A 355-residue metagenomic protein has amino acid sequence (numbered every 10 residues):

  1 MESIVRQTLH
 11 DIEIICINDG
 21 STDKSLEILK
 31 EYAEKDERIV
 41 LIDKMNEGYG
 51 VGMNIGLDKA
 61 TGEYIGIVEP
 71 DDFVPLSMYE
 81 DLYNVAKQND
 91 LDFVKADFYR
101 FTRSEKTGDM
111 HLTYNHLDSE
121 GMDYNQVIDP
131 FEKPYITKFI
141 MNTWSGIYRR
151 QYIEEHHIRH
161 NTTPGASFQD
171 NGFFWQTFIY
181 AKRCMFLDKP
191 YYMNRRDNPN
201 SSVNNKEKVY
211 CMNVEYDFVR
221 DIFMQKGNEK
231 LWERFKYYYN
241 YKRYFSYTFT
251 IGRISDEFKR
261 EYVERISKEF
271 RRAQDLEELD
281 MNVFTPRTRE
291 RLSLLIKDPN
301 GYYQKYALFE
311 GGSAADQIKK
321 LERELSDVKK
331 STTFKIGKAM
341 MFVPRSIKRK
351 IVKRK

Functional and structural regions predicted by a protein language model:
M1-E2, L26-K30, G62, P75-Q88: Short alpha-helix within the catalytic core of nucleotide-sugar-dependent glycosyltransferases
E2-D11: Short, acidic, metal-binding catalytic loop of nucleotide-sugar glycosyltransferases
I15, L26-K59: Conserved donor nucleotide-binding strand/loop of the catalytic core
N18-E27, E69: A conserved acidic beta->alpha catalytic loop
Y49, M53, P70-L187, Y192-V209: Donor-binding/catalytic cores of nucleotide-activated saccharide and glycerol-phosphate transferases/polymerases
I65: Short aromatic/hydrophobic "clamp" motif used to bind/position activated sugar donors
K189-N198, V203-E229, Y241-E277: Catalytic core of nucleotide-sugar-dependent glycosyltransferases
D298-K355: Boundary detector for helix-to-coil junctions that initiate low-complexity/charged tails
